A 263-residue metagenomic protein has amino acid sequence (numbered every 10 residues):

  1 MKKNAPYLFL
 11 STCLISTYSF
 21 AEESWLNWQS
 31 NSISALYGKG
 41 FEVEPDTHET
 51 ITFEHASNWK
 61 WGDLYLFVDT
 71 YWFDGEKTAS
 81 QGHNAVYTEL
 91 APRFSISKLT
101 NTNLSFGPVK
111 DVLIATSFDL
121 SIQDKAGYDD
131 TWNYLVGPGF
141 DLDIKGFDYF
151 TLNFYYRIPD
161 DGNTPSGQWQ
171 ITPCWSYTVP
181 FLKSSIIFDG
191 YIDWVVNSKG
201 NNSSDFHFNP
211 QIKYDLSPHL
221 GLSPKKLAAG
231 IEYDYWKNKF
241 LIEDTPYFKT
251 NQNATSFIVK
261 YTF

Functional and structural regions predicted by a protein language model:
S16-S19: N-terminal signal peptide c-region/cleavage motif recognized by signal peptidases
E22-Q29, W61-Y65, I96-L113, L142-T151 (+2 more regions): Short loop/turn motifs that connect adjacent beta-strands in outer-membrane beta-barrel proteins
E22-Y71: Short glycine/proline- and aromatic-enriched beta-strand/turn motifs that initiate or cap beta-hairpins
A35-F41, T70-D74, T116-D124, F154-D160 (+3 more regions): Transmembrane beta-strands of outer-membrane beta-barrel pores
F53, L90, V136-P138, P173-W175 (+2 more regions): Membrane-embedded beta-strands of outer-membrane beta-barrel proteins, especially the hydrophobic/small aromatic
F67-G127, D205: Surface-exposed loop and membrane-interface regions of Gram-negative outer-membrane beta-barrel proteins
Y155-K226, W236-K237, Y261-F263: Outer-membrane beta-barrel transmembrane domain signature
N251-F263: Outer-membrane beta-barrel "beta-signal"
